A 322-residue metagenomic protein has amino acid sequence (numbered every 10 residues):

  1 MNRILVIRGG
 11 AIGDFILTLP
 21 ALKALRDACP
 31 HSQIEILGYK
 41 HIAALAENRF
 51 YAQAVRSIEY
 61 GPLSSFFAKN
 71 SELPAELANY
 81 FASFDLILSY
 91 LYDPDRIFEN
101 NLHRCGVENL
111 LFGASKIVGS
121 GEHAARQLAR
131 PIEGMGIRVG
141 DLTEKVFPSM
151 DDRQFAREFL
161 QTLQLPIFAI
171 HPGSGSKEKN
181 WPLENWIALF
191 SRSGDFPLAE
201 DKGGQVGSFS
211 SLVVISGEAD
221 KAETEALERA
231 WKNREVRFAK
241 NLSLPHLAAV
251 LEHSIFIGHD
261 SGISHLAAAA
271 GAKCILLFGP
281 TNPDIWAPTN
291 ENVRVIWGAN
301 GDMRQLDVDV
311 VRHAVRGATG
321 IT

Functional and structural regions predicted by a protein language model:
M1-T322: Catalytic machinery of carbohydrate-active enzymes, primarily nucleotide-sugar-dependent glycosyltransferases
